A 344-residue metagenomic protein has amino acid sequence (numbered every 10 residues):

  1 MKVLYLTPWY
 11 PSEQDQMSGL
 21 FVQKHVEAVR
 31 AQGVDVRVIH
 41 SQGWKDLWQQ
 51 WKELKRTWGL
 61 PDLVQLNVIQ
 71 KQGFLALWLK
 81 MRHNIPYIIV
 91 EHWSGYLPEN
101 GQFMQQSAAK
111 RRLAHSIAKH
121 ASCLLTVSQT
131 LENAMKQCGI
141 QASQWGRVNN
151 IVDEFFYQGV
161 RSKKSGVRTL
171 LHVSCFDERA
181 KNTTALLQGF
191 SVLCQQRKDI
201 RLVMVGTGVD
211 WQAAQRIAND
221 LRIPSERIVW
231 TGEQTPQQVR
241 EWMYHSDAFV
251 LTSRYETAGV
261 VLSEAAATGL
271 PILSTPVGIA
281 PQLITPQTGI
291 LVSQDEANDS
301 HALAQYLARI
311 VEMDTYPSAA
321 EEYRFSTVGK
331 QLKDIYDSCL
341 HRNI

Functional and structural regions predicted by a protein language model:
L4, K163-K181, L187-F190, V203: Conserved donor-binding/catalytic core segment of Leloir-type glycosyltransferases
P86-I88, G95-I117: Nucleotide-sugar donor phosphate/pyrophosphate-binding loop at the beta->alpha transition of glycosyltransferases
A114-H115, K119-Q158, S174: Donor nucleotide-sugar binding/catalytic pocket of nucleotide-sugar-dependent glycosyltransferases
A118, E233-Q234, E241-S246: Short alpha-helical donor nucleotide-sugar binding micro-motif in glycosyltransferases
Q215-Q234: Nucleotide-activated donor-binding/catalytic signature segment of Leloir-type glycosyltransferases, i.e., the conserved
R254: Aromatic "clamp/platform" in nucleotide-sugar-dependent glycosyltransferases that forms part of the donor/acceptor
P271-S274: Short hydrophobic beta-strand element within catalytic cores of glycosyltransferases and related nucleotide-activated
P281-A308: Change "using UDP/GDP/dTDP sugars" to "using nucleotide sugars
